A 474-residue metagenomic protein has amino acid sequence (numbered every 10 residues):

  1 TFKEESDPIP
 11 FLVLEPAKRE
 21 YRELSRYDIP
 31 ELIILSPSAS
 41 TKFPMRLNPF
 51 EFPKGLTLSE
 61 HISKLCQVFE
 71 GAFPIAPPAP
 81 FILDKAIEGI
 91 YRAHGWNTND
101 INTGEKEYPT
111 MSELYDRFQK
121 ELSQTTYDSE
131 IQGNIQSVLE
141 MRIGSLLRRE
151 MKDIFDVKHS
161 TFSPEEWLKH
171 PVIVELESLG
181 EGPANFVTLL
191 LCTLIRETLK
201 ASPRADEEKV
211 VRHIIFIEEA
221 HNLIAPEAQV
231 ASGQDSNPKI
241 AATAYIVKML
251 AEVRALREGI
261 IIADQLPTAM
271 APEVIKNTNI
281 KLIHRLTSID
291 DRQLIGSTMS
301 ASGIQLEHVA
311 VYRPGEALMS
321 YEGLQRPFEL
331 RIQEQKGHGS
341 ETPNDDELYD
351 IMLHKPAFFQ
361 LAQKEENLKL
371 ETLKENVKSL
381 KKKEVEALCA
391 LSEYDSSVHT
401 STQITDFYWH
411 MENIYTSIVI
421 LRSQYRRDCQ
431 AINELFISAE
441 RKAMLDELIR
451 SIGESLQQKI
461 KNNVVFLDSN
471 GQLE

Functional and structural regions predicted by a protein language model:
T1-A251, A255-E258, A317-Y321, S423: P-loop NTPase motor domains
P30-L35, F52-L56, L191-I195, Q234-D235 (+4 more regions): Short, low-complexity, polar/charged sequence segments that are solvent-exposed and flexible
E51, D100, D156, S160 (+9 more regions): General N-terminal targeting signals
P53, Q234, K239-E334: Conserved ATP-driven motor cores of ASCE-family P-loop NTPases powering translocation/secretion/packaging/pilus
F81, K85-P109, W167, E177-S178 (+5 more regions): Amphipathic, soluble alpha/beta structural segments
I90, E121, E227, T298-S302 (+3 more regions): Alpha-helix boundary/capping residues
H159-S163, A201-A205, K248-M249, A269-M270 (+4 more regions): Generic recognition of flexible, low-complexity loop/linker segments
F186, R313-E474: Conserved P-loop NTPase motor module
